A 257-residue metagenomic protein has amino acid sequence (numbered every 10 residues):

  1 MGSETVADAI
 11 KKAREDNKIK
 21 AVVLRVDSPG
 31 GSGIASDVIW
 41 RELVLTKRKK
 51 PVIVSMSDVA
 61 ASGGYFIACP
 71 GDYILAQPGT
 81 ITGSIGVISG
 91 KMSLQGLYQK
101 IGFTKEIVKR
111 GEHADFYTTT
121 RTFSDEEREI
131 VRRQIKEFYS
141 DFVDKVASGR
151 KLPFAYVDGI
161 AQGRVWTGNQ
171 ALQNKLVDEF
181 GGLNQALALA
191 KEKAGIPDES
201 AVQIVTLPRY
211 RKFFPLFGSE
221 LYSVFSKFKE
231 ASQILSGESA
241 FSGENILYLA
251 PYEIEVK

Functional and structural regions predicted by a protein language model:
M1, T5-K11, Q134, L207-K257: Intrinsic disorder and flexible/low-complexity segments
M1-L97: Cleft-lining beta-strand/loop regions that shape enzyme active-site pockets
V23-D27, S57, V157-I160, Q203-V205: Beta-strand segments within the central parallel beta-sheet cores of soluble alpha/beta enzyme folds
G33-V38, Q170-Q173, L216-E220: Short glycine/threonine-rich loop-to-helix capping motif typified by GTGT followed within a few residues by an Asp-Pro
K50, F103, S200-V202: A structural micro-motif
S55, V108, V205-L207: Conserved beta-strand termini and adjacent loop/short-helix elements that scaffold enzyme active sites in alpha/beta
Q95, Q99-A190, A194-P197: Charged, glycine-interspersed solvent-exposed loop segments at helix/strand-loop junctions that cap or gate access
Q185-S219: C-terminal intrinsically disordered, low-complexity extensions immediately downstream of enzyme catalytic cores
